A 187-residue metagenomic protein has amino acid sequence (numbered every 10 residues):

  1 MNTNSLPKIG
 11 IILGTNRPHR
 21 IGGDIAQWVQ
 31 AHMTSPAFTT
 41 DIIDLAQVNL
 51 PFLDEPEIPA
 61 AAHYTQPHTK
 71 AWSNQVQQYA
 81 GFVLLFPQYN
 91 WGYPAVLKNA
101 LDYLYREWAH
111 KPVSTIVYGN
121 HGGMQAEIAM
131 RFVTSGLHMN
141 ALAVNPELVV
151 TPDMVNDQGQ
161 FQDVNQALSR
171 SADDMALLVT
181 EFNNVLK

Functional and structural regions predicted by a protein language model:
N2-F38: N-terminal beta1-alpha1 ligand-phosphate binding loop
N4, N140-K187: Glycine-rich phosphate/pyrophosphate-binding loop and the adjoining helix
G22, A26, T69, L97 (+2 more regions): A general structural signal for well-ordered alpha-helical segments in protein cores
W28-S35, F132-A141: Active-site-adjacent alpha-helix of alpha/beta-hydrolase-fold enzymes
D41: Conserved beta-strand positions in the Rossmann-like core of class I SAM-dependent methyltransferases
A46-H63, N156-D157: N-terminal beta-loop-helix "entrance" segment that forms/cooperates in small-molecule cofactor or anionic ligand
A62-L137: Helix-loop-strand module that forms the ligand-binding subsite of alpha/beta enzymes
